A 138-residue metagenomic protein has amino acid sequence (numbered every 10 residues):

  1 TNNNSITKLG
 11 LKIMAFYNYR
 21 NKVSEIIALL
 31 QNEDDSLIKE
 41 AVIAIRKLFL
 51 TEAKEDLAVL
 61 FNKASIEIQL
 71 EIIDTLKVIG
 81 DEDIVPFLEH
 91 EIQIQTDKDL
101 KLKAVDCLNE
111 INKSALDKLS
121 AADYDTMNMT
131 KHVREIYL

Functional and structural regions predicted by a protein language model:
T1-L138: Long, helix-rich interaction regions
